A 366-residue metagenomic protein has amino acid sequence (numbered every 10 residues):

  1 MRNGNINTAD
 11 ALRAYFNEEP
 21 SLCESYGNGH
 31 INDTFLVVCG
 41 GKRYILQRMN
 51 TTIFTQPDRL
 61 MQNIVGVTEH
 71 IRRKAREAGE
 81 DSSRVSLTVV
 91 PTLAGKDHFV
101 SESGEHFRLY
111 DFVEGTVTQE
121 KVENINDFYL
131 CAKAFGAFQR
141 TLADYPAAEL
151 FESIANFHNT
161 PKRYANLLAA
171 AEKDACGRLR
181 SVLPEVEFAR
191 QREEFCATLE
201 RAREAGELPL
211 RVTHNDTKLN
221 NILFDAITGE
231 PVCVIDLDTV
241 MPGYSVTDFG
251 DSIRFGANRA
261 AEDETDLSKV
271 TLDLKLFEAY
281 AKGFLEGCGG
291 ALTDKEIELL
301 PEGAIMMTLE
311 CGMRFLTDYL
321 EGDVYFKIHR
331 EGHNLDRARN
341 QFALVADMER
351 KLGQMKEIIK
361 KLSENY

Functional and structural regions predicted by a protein language model:
M1-E24: Juxta-kinase regulatory segment immediately upstream of eukaryotic protein kinase catalytic domains
A11, A137, F188-F195, A279 (+2 more regions): Amphipathic alpha-helical segments that form well-ordered structural scaffolds and often line/cohere around active
C23-Y44, M49-A169, S245, G256 (+5 more regions): Conserved ATP-binding subdomain of kinase catalytic cores across diverse folds
E24-N28, Q47-R48, F54-D58, T116-Y129 (+5 more regions): ATP-dependent phospho-/nucleotidyl transfer catalytic cores
Y44, V85, R108, R211 (+2 more regions): Protein kinase-like catalytic core scaffold
E102, P209-H214, M241, L272 (+3 more regions): Secondary-structure capping and boundary motifs in well-ordered enzyme cores
K162, E278-K360: Helix-rich C-terminal or lid/interface subdomains of diverse kinases
F224-G289, Y325-N334: Active-site Asp-x-Gly
